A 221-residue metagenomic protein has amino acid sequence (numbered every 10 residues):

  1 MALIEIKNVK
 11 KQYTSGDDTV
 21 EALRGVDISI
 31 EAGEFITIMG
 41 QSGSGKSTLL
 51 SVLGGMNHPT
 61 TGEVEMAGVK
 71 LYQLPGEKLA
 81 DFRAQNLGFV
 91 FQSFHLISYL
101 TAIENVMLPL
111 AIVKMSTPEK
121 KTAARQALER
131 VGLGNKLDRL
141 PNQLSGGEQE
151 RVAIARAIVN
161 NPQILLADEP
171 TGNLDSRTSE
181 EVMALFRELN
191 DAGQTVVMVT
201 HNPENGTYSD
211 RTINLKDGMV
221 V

Functional and structural regions predicted by a protein language model:
A2-L215: ABC family nucleotide-binding domain
D217-V221: Conserved switch/coupling elements of ABC/ABC-like ATPase nucleotide-binding domains
